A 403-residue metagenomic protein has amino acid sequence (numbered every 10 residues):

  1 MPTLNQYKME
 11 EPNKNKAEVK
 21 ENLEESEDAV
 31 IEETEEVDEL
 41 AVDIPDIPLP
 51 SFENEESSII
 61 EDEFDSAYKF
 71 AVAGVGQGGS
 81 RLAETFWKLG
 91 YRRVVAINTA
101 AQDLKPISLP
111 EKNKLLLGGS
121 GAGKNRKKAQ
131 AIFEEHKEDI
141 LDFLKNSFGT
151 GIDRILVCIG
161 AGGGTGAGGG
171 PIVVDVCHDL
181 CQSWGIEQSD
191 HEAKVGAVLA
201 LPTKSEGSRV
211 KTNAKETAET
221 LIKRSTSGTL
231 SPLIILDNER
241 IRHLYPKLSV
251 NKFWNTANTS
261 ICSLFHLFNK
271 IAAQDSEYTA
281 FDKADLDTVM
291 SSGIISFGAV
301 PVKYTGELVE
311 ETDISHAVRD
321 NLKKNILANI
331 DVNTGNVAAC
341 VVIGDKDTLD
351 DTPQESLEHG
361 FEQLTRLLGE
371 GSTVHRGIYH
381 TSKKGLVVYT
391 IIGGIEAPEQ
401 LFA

Functional and structural regions predicted by a protein language model:
P2-A403: Tubulin/FtsZ superfamily GTPase core signature
